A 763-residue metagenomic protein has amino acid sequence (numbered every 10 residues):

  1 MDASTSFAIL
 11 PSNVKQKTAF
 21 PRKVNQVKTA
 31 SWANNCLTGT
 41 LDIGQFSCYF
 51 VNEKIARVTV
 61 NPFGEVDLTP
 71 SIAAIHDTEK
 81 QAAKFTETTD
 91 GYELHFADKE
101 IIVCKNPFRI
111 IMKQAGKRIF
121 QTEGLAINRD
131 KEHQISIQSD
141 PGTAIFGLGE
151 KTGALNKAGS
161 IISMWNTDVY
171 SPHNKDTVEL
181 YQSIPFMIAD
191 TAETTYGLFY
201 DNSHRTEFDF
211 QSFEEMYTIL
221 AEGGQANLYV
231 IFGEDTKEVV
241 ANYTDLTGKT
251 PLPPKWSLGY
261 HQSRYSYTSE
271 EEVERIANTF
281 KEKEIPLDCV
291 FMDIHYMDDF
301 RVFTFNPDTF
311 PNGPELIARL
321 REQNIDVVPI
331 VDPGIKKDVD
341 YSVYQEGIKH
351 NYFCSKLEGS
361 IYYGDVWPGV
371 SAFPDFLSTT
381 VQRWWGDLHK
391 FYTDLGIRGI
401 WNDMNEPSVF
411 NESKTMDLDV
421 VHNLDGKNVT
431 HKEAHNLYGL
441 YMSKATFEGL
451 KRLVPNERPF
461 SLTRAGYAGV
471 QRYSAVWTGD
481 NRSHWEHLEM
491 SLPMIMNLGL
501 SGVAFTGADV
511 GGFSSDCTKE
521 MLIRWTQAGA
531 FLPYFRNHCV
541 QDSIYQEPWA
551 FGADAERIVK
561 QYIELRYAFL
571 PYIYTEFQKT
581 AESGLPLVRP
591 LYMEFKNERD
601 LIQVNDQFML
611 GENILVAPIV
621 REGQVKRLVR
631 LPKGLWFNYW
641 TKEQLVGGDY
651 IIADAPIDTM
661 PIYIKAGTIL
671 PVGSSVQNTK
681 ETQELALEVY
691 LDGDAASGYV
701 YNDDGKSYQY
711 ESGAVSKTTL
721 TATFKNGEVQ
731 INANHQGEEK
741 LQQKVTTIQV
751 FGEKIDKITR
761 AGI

Functional and structural regions predicted by a protein language model:
M1-S257, S263-Y265, E270-N278, C289 (+8 more regions): N-terminal accessory segment at the very beginning of proteins
C48, D98, F186, F280 (+9 more regions): Conserved structural-core and active-site-/substrate-pathway-adjacent residues in large, well-folded domains of enzymes
I55-A56, E93, E100, R109 (+24 more regions): Beta-sheet entry/capping signal
F63, P286-V559, E594-K596: Aromatic- and carboxylate-enriched substrate-binding clefts and catalytic-loop regions of carbohydrate-active enzymes
N242, R275, T279, T380 (+4 more regions): A non-catalytic, amphipathic alpha-helix used as a structural packing/dimerization or gating element in enzyme scaffolds
P251-S263, S360-S371: N-terminal small/glycine-rich loop or linker at the start of catalytic domains across soluble metabolic enzymes
F447-P459, G466-V476, M490-S491, L498-A508 (+2 more regions): Catalytic core of carbohydrate-active enzymes
